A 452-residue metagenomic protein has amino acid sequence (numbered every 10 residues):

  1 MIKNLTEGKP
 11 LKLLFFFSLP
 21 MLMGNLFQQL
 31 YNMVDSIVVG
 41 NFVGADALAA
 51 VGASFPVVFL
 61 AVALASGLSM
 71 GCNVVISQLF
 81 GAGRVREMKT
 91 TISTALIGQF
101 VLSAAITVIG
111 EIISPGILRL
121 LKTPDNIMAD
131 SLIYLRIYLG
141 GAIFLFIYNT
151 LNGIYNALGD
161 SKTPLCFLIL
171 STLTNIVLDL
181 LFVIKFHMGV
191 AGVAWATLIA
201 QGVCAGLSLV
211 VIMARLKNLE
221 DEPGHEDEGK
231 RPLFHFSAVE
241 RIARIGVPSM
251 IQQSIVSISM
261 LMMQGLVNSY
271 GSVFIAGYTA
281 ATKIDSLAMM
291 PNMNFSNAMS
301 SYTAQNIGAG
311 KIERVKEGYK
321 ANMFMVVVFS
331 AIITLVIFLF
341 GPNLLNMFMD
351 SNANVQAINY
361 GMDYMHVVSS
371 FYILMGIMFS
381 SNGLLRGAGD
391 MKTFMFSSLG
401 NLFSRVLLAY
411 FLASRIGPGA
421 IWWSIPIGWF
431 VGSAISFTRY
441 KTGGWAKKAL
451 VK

Functional and structural regions predicted by a protein language model:
M1-S18, I76-G141, K185-G246, T303-S370 (+1 more regions): Short alpha-helical transmembrane segments in multi-pass integral membrane proteins
E7, L11-L30, V34, V57-L64 (+7 more regions): Residue-level signal for short hydrophobic patches within transmembrane helices of multi-pass membrane transporters
F16-D35, I137, Y148, S171 (+4 more regions): Transmembrane helical elements of multi-pass membrane transporters/channels
M21, N25, I37, V74 (+15 more regions): Transmembrane alpha-helix boundary and packing residues in multipass membrane permease domains and related
L26, L30-L48, L118-D125, L181-M188 (+5 more regions): Helix-terminus/linker motif at the lipid-water interface of multi-pass membrane proteins
A45, A49-P56, S131, L135 (+3 more regions): Small-residue hotspots at the loop-to-helix junctions and early N-terminal turns of transmembrane alpha-helices
L48-V108, L145-P164, G277-G341, M375-G389 (+1 more regions): Small-residue-rich hydrophobic transmembrane alpha-helices
S69, Y138-N156, P164-T172, V193-S208 (+4 more regions): Short runs within selected transmembrane alpha-helices of multi-pass transporters and secretion channels
